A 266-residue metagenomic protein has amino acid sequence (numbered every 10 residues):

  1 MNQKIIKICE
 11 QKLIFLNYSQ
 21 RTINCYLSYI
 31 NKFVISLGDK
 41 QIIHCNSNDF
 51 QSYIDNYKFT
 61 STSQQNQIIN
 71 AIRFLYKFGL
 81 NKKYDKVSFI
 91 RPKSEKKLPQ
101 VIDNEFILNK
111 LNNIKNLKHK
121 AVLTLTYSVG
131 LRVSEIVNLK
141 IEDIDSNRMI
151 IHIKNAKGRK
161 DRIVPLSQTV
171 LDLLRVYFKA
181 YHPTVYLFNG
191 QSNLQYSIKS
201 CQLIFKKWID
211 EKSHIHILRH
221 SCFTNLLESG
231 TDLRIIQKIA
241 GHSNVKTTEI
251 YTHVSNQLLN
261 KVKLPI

Functional and structural regions predicted by a protein language model:
M1-I266: Conserved catalytic core of the tyrosine transesterase superfamily
